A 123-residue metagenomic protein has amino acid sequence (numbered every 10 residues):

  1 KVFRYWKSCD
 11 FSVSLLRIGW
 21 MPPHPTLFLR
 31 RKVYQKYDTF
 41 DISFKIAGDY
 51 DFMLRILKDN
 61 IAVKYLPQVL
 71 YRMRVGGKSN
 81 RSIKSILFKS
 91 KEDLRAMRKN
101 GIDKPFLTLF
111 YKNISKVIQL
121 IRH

Functional and structural regions predicted by a protein language model:
V2-F88: Conserved nucleotide-sugar donor-binding catalytic segment
D51-R55, E92-R95, K112, K116: Alpha-helical elements of Rossmann-like donor-binding domains used by nucleotide-donor carbohydrate transfer enzymes
R81-F106: Catalytic core of nucleotide-sugar-dependent glycosyltransferases
R98-H123: A transmembrane-helix-recognition feature enriched in membrane-embedded lipid enzymes and envelope glyco-/phospholipid
